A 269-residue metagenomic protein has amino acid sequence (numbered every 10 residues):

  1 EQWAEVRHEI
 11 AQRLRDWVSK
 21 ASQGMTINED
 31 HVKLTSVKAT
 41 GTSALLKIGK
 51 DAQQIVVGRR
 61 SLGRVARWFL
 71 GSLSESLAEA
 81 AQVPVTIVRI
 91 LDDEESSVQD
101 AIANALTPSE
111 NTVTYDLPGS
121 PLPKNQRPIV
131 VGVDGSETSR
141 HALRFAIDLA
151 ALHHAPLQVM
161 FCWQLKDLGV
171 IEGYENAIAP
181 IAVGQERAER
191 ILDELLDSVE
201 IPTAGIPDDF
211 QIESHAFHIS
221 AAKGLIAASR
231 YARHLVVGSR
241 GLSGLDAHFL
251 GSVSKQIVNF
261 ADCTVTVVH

Functional and structural regions predicted by a protein language model:
E1-A4, P118-I178, I201-A204, A228 (+1 more regions): Small/aliphatic-rich secondary-structure junction motif
E1-R13, E95-P118, F161-R190: Acidic, proline/glycine-rich short linear motifs
S22-K33, T203-E213: A short helix-to-beta-strand connector/capping loop
S36-S43, A216-K223: Charged docking surfaces used in two-component/phosphorelay signaling
L45-I48, L77, L122, A228: Structural alpha-helical scaffold elements that stabilize or flank donor/cofactor-binding regions in carbohydrate
V57-A80, E94-I102, H234-N259: Glycine-rich, Arg-bearing micro-motifs that act as flexible, cationic patches
G58-R59, V85-L91, V267-H269: Short beta-strand elements of ligand-binding domains
G173, Q185-R190, E213-A216, K223-A227 (+2 more regions): Protein-protein interaction modules outside structured cores
